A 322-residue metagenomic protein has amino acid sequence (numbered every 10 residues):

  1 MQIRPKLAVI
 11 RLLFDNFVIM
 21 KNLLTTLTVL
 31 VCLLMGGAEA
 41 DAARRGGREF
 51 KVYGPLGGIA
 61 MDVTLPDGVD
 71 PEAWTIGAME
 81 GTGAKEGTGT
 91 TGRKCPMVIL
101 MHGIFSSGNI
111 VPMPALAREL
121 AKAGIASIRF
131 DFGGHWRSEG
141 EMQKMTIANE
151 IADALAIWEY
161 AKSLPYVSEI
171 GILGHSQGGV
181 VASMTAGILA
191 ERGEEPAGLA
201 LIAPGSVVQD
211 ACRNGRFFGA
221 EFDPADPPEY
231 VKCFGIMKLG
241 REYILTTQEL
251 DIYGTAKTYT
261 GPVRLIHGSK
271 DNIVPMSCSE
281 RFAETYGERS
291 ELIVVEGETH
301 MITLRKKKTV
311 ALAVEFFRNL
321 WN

Functional and structural regions predicted by a protein language model:
A42-M79, G89: N-terminal cap/lid segment of alpha/beta-hydrolase-fold proteins
F105-A117, F132: The serine-hydrolase catalytic nucleophile loop
G108-N109, H135-P165: Catalytic nucleophile-loop/oxyanion-hole region of alpha/beta-hydrolase and closely related hydrolase-like folds
M113, G261, P275-E284: Short alpha-helix in the alpha/beta-hydrolase fold that links the catalytic acid
A117-E139: Conserved alpha/beta-hydrolase
E191-R241: Hydrolase active-site cap/lid region
Y259, L265-H267, D271: Short beta-strand/loop motif that positions the catalytic acidic residue of the alpha/beta-hydrolase fold
E298-T309: Catalytic histidine-centered segment of alpha/beta-hydrolase-like enzymes
